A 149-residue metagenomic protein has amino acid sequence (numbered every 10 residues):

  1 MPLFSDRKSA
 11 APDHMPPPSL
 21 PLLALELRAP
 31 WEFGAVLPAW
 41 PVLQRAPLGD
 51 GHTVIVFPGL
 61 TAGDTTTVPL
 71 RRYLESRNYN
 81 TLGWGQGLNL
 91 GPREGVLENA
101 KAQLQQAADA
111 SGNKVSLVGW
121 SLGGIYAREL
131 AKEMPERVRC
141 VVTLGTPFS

Functional and structural regions predicted by a protein language model:
M1-V54, T67, R72, R77 (+1 more regions): Flexible, membrane-associating and regulatory peripheral segments of lipid-active enzymes
H52-T65, P69, E75-S149: Serine-dependent carboxylesterase/thioesterase catalytic core of lipase-like alpha/beta-hydrolase/SGNH enzymes
